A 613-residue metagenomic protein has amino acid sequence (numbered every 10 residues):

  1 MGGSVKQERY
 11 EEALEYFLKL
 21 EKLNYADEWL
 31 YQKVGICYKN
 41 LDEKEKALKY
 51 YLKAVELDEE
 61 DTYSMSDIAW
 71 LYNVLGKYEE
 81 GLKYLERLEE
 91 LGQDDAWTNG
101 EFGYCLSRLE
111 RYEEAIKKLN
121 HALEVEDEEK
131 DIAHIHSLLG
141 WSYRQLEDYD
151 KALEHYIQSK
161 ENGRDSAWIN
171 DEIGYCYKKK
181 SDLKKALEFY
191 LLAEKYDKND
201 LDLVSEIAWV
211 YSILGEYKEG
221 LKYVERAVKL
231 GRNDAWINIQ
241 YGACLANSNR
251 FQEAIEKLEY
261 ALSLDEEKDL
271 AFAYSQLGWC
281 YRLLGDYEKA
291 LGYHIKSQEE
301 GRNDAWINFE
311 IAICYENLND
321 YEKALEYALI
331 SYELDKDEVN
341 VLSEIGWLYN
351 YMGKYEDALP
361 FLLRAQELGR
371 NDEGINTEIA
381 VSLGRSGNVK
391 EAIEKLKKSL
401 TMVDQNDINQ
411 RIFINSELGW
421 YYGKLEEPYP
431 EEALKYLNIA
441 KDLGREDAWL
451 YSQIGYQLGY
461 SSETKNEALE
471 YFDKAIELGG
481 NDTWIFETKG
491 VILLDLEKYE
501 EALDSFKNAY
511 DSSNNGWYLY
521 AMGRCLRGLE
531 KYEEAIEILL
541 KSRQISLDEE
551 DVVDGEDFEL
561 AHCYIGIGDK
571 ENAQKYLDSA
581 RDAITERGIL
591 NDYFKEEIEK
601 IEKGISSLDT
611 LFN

Functional and structural regions predicted by a protein language model:
G2-G3, I36, W70, Y104 (+14 more regions): Residue-level recognition of tetratricopeptide repeat
K6, N40, V74, R108 (+14 more regions): Register position in tetratricopeptide repeats
A13, A47, G81, A115 (+13 more regions): Single-residue signature of alpha-solenoid repeat helices
Y25, E59, Q93, D127-K130 (+13 more regions): Short coil turns that delineate tetratricopeptide repeat
W29, Y63, W97, D131-H134 (+19 more regions): Start-of-helix register in tetratricopeptide repeats
K575-N613: Terminal, low-structured helical/coil segments at or just beyond the last alpha-helical repeat
